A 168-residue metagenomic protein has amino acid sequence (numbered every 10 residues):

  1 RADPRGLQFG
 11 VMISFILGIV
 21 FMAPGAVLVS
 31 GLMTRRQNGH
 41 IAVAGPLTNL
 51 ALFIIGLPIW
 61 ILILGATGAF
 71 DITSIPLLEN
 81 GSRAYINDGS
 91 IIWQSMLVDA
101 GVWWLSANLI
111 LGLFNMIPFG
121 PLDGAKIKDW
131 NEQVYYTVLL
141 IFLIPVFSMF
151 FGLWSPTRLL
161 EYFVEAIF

Functional and structural regions predicted by a protein language model:
R1-F168: Hydrophobic transmembrane alpha-helices and their immediate loop junctions in multi-pass integral membrane proteins
